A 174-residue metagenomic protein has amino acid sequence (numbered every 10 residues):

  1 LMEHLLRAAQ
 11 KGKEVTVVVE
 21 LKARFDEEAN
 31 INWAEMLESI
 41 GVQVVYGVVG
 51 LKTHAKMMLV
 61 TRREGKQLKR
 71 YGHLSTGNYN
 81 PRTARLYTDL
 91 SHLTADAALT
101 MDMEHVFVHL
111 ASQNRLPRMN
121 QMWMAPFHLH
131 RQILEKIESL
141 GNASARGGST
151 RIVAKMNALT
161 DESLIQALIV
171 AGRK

Functional and structural regions predicted by a protein language model:
L1-K174: Charged, low-complexity intrinsically disordered terminal segments
